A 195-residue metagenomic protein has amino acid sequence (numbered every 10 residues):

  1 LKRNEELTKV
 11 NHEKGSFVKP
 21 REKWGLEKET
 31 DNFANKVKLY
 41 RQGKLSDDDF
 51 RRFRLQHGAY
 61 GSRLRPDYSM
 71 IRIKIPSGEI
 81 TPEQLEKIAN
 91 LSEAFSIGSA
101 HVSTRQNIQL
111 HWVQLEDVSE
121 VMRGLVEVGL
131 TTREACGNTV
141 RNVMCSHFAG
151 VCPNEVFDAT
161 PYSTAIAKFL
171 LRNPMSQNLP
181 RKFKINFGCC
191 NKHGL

Functional and structural regions predicted by a protein language model:
L1-I71, E83, K87, L91 (+1 more regions): Iron-sulfur (Fe-S) cluster-binding modules
K38-D48, R63, Y68-L195: Small-residue-enriched alpha-helical segments and adjacent helix-cap loops that form tight helix-helix packing
